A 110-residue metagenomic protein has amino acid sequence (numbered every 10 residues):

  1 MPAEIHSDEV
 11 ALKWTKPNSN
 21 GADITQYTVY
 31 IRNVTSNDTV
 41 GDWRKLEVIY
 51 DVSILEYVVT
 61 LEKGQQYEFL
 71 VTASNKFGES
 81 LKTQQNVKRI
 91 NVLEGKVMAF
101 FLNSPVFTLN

Functional and structural regions predicted by a protein language model:
M1-E4, S104-F107: Short beta-strand segments of immunoglobulin-like
S7-I24, L109-N110: Conserved aromatic anchor
V10, D42, V48-V58: Short S/T/G- and acidic-enriched coil/turn segments that sit immediately N-terminal to beta-strands in beta-sandwich
A11, Q26, Q66-L70: Short, conserved beta-strand segments of beta-strand-rich sandwich/propeller modules, principally
P17, V34, T72-K76: Beta-strand-rich extracellular modules
Q26-N33: Conserved aromatic beta-strand anchor motif in extracellular beta-sandwich/beta-rich domains
Y57-S80: Beta-strand-rich modules
S74-F101: Extracellular fibronectin type III
